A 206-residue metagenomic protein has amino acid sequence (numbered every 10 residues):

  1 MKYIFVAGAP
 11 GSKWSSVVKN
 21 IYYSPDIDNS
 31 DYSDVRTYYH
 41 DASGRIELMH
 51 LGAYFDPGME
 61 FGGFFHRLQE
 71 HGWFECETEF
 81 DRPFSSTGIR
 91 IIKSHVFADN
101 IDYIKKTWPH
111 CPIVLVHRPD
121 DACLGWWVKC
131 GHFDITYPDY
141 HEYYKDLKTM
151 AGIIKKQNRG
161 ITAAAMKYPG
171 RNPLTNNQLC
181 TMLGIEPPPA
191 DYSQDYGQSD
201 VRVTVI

Functional and structural regions predicted by a protein language model:
M1-F80, P189-I206: PAPS-dependent sulfotransferase catalytic core
P25-D28, G44, T78-S86, H141-K145 (+1 more regions): Intrinsically disordered, low-complexity coil segments
D41, G63, S86-I89, V114: General helical secondary-structure elements
Q69, E77-I89, K106-W108: Flexible, charged surface loops at secondary-structure boundaries
G88-P188: PAPS-dependent sulfotransferase catalytic domain
